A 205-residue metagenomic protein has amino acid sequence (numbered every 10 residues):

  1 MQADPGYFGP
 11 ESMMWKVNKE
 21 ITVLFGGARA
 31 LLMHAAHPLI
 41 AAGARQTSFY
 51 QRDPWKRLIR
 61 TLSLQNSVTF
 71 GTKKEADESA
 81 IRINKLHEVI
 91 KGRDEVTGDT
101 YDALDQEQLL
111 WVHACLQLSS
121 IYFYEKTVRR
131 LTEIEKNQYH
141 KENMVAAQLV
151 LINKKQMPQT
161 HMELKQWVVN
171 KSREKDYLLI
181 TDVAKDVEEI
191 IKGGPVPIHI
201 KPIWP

Functional and structural regions predicted by a protein language model:
M1-P205: Mature, function-bearing regions of proteins
